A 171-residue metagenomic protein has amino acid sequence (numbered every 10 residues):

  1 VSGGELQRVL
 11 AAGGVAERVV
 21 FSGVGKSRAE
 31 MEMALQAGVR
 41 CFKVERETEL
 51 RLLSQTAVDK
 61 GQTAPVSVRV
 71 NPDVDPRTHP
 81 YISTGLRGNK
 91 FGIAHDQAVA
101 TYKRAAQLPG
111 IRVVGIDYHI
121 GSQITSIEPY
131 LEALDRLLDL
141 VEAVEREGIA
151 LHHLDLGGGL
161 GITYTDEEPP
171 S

Functional and structural regions predicted by a protein language model:
V1-H153, I162: Active-site-proximal beta-alpha core segment in soluble small-molecule metabolic enzymes
G161-E168: Catalytic palm subdomain of template-directed nucleic-acid polymerases, centered on the conserved carboxylate motif
S171: Conserved N-terminal phosphate-binding loop of PLP-dependent enzymes in the Aspartate aminotransferase
